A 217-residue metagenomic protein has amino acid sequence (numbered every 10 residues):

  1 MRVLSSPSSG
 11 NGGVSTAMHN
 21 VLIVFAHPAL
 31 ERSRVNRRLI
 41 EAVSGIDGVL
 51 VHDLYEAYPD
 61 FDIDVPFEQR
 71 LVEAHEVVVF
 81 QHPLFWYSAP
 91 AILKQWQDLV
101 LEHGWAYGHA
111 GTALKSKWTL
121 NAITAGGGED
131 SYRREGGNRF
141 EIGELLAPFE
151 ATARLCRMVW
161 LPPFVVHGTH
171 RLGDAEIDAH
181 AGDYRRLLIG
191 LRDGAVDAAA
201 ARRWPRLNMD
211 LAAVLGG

Functional and structural regions predicted by a protein language model:
M1-A17: N-terminal amphipathic/basic-hydrophobic helices that include classical n-h-c signal peptides and signal-anchor
A17-G48, H52: N-terminal beta1-alpha1 ligand-phosphate binding loop
L22-V24, H52, V79, L120-A122 (+1 more regions): Hydrophobic/aromatic beta-strand patches that form the interior of the parallel beta-sheet core in alpha/beta enzyme
R34-R38, I63, A91-Q95, A175: Generic recognition of short, well-ordered alpha-helical segments
I40, S44, T152-G217: Glycine-rich phosphate/pyrophosphate-binding loop and the adjoining helix
G48-D62: A short beta-strand-loop structural module common to alpha/beta enzyme folds
Y58-P66, L172-A175: Structural motif
P66-E150: Helix-loop-strand module that forms the ligand-binding subsite of alpha/beta enzymes
